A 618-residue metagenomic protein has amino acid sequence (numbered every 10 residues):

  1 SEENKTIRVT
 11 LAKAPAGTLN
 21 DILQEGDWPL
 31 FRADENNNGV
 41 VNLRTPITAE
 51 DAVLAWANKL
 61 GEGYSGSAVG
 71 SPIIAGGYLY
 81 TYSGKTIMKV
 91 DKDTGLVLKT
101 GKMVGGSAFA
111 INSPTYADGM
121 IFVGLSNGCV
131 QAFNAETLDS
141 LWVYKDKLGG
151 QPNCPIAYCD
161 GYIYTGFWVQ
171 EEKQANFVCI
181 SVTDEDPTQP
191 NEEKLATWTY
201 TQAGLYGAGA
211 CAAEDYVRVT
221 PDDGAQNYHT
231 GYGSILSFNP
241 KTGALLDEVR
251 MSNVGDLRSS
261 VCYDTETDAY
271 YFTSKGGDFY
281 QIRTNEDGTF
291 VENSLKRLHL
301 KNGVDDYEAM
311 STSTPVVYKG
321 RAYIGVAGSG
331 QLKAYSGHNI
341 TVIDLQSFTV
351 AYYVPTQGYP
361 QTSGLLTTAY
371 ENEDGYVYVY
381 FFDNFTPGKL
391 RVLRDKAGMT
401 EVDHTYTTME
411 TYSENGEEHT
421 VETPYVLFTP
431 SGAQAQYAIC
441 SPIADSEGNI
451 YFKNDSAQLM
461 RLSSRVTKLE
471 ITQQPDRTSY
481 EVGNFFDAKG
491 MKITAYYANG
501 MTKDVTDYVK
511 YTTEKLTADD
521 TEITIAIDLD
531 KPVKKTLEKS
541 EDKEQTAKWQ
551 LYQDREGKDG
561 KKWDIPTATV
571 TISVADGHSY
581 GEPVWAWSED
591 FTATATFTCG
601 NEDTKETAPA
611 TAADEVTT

Functional and structural regions predicted by a protein language model:
S1-A14, A547-L551, S573-V574, W587: Conserved "repeat-terminator" motif of extracellular CCP/Sushi domains
S1-K13, S456-Q458, G560-T567: Extracellular interaction modules
V9, I471, I493, I525 (+3 more regions): Extracellular/surface recognition and adhesion modules
P15-A68, Y80, D91, L96-S107 (+10 more regions): Aromatic (tryptophan-biased) beta-strands that constitute blades/sheets of beta-rich domains
E25-E35, Y64-T86, G105-V130, Q151-V178 (+5 more regions): Repeat-blade elements of multi-bladed beta-propeller folds
K89, A132, C179-S181, S237 (+4 more regions): Conserved blade-register residue in beta-propeller folds
T467-M501: Solvent-exposed, low-complexity, repeat-rich "mucin-like" stalks and linkers
R477-T478, M501-K548, Q553, G560-I572 (+2 more regions): Serine/threonine-rich, repeat-prone extracellular segments and beta-strand-based repeat modules of secreted/surface
